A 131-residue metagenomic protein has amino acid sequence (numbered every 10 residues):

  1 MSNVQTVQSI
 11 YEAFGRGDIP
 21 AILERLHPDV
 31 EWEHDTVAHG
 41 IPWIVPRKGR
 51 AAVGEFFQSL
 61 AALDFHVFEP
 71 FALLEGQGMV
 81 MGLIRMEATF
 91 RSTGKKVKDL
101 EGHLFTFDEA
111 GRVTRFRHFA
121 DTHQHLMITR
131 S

Functional and structural regions predicted by a protein language model:
M1, R47, D99-E101: Short, conserved loop/turn and helix-capping segments at secondary-structure boundaries that abut family-defining
M1-P28, R130-S131: Short, low-complexity N-terminal intrinsically disordered segments enriched in polar/charged residues
S2, A52, V97: Soluble or luminal CAZymes and related metallo-dependent hydrolases
V7-I10, I22-L23, V30, G49 (+5 more regions): Hydrophobic pocket/interface hotspot
Q8-G17, H39-P42, S59-A62, L83-R85: Short, mixed-charge, low-aromatic patches
H27-Q77: A solvent-exposed, acidic/Ser-Thr-rich amphipathic alpha-helical stretch
Q58-S131: A beta-strand edge to alpha-helix "cap/lid" segment located at domain peripheries
